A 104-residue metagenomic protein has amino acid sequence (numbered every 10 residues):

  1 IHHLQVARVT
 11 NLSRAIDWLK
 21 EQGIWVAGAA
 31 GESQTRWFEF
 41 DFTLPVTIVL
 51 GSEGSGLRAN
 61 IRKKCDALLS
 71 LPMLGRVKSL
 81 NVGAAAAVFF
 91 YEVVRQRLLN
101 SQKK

Functional and structural regions predicted by a protein language model:
I1-T35: RNA substrate-binding interface of SAM-dependent RNA methyltransferases
H2, A59-K104: Structured adenosyl-cofactor binding patch, chiefly the S-adenosyl-L-methionine
V6-A15, S55-K63, Q102: Short, basic, helix/turn surface patches
N11, P45, A85: Residue-level recognition of oxygen-bearing side chains
E21-Q22, D41, S52, G83-A84 (+1 more regions): Surface-exposed beta-strand edges and their flanking turn/coil or helix-capping segments
A27-N81: Active-site/ligand-binding-proximal alpha/beta "capping" segment
